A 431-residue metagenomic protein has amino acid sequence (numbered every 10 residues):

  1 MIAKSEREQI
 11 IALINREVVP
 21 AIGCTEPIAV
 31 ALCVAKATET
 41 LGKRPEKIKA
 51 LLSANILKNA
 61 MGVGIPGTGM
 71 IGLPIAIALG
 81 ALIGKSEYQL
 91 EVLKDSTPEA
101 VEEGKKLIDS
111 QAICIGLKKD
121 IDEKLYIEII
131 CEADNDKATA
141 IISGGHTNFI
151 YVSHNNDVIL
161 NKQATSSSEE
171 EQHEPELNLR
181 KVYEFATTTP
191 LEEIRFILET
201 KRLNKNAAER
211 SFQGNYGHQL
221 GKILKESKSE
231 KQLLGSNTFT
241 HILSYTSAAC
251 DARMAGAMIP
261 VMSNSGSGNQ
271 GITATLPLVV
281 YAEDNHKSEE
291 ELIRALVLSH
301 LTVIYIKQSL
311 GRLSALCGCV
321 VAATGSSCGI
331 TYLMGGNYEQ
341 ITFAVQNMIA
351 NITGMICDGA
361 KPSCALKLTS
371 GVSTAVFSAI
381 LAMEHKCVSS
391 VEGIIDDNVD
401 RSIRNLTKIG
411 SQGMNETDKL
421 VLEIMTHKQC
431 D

Functional and structural regions predicted by a protein language model:
M1-I11, G42-I56, N237-G256, S288-I306 (+1 more regions): Acidic-glycine-rich active-site phosphate/pyrophosphate-binding loop
I2, A21-T25, N55-I56, G145-T147 (+7 more regions): A structural signal for small-residue-enriched, beta-sheet-centric alpha/beta enzyme cores and oligomeric scaffold folds
I10-P20, N55-V63, A252-S263, V303-L313 (+1 more regions): Glycine/charged-rich beta-loop-alpha catalytic/anionic-binding loops adjacent to active sites
P20-K36, I259-L276, C317-V321: Conserved phosphate/anionic-ligand binding catalytic regions in large, soluble enzymes, centered on
A31-C131: Early transmembrane hairpin of solute transport permeases
T38, Y281-R294, I304-S370, M383-G393: Hydrophobic alpha-helical bundle architecture
R44-I48, Y88-L93, C114-G116, E192-I197 (+7 more regions): Flexible, glycine/charged-enriched surface loops at secondary-structure junctions
D109-G256, V421-D431: Signature of multi-pass transmembrane helix bundles
